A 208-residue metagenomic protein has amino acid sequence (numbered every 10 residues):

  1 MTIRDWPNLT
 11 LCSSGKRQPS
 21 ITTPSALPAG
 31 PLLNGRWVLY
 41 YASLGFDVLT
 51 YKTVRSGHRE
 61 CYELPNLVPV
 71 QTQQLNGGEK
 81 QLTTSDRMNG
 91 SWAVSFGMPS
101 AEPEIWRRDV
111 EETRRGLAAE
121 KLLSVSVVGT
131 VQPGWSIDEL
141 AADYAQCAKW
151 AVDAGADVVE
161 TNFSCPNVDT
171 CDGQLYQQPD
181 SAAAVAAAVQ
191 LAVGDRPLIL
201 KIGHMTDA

Functional and structural regions predicted by a protein language model:
M1-L122, G129-P133: N-terminal capping/small domains of soluble enzymes
A29, T53, V127-G129, F163 (+1 more regions): A cross-domain feature marking catalytic cores of carbohydrate-active enzymes and several ubiquitous metabolic/repair
D47, L122-V125, V159, L198: Hydrophobic beta-strand segments of well-ordered beta-sheets in folded domains
W135-A208: Alpha/beta enzyme core
